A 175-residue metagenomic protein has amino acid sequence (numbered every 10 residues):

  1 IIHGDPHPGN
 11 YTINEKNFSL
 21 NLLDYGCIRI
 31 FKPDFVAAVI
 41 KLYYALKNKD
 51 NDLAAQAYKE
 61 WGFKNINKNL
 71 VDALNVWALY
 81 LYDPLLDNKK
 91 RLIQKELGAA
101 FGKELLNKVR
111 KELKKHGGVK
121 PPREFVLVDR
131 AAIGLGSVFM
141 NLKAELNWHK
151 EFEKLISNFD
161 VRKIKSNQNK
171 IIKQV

Functional and structural regions predicted by a protein language model:
I2: Conserved catalytic-core element of eukaryotic-like protein kinases
D5-H7: Conserved catalytic-loop position in the HRD/HxD motif
G9-I13: Hydrophobic residue at the +6 position relative to the catalytic HRD Asp in the kinase catalytic loop
N14-V175: Helix-rich C-lobe and terminal helical cap/extension of kinase-like folds
